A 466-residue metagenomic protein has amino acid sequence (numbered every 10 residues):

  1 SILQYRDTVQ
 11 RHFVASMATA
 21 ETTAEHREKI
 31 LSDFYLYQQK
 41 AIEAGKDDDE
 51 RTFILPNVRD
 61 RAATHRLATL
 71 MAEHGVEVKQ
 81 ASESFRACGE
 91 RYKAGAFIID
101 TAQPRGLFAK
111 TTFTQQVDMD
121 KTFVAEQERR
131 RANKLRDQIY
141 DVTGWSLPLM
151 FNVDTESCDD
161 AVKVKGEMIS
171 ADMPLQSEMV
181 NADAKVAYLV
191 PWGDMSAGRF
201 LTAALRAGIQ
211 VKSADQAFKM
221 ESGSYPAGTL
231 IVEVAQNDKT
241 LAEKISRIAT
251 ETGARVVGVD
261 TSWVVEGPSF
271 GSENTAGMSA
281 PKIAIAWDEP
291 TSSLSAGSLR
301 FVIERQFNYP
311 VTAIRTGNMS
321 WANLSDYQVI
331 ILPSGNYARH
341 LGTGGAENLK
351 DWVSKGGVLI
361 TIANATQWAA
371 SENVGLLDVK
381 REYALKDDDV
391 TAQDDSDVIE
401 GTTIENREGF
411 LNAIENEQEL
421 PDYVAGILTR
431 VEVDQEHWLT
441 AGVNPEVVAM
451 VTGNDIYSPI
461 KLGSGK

Functional and structural regions predicted by a protein language model:
S1-K466: Intrinsic-disorder/low-complexity accessory segments
